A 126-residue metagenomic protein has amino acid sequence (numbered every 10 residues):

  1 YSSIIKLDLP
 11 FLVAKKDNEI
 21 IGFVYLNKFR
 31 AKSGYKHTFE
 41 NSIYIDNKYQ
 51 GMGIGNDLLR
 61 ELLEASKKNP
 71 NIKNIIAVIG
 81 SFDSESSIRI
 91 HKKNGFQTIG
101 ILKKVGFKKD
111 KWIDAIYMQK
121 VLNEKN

Functional and structural regions predicted by a protein language model:
Y1-K48, L59, V121-N123: Acetyl-CoA-dependent GNAT
Y25, V78-I79, K92, Q97-D114: Conserved catalytic-core motifs of GNAT/GCN5-like acyltransferases
H37-F39, K104-N126: C-terminal "cap" of GNAT-fold acetyltransferases
E40, N74, S86, K93: Amphipathic alpha-helical recognition patches that constitute DNA-binding helices
I45, G51-K67, I88-K93: Conserved acetyl-CoA-binding loop-helix of GNAT-fold acetyltransferases
Q50, I76-I88: Conserved beta-strand-loop-alpha-helix junction that forms the acyl-donor binding cleft
I54, L59, K73-A77, L102: A beta-strand edge to alpha-helix "cap/lid" segment located at domain peripheries
S66-G80: Conserved GNAT acetyl-CoA-binding A-motif
